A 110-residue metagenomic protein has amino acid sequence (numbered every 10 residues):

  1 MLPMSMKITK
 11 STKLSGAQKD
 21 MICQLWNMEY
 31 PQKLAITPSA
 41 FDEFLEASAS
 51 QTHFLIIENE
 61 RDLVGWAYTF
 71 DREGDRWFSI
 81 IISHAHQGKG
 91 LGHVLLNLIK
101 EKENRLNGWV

Functional and structural regions predicted by a protein language model:
M1-S39: Short amphipathic alpha-helix that is part of the acyltransferase structural core
L2, A47-S50, K100-K102: Flexible, charged surface loops at secondary-structure boundaries
A17, W77, G90: Residues that form or flank phosphate/diphosphate-binding pockets in enzymes that use nucleotide phosphates
P31-F54, E58: Active-site rim helix/loop that mediates acceptor-substrate recognition in acyltransferases
I56, R61-D71, R76-I81: Conserved beta-strand in the GNAT
S79-G88, V110: A short, internal acetyl-CoA/4′-phosphopantetheine-binding micro-motif in the GNAT/acyltransferase core
G88-E101: Conserved acetyl-CoA-binding loop-helix of GNAT-fold acetyltransferases
E101-V110: Conserved GNAT acetyl-CoA-binding A-motif
